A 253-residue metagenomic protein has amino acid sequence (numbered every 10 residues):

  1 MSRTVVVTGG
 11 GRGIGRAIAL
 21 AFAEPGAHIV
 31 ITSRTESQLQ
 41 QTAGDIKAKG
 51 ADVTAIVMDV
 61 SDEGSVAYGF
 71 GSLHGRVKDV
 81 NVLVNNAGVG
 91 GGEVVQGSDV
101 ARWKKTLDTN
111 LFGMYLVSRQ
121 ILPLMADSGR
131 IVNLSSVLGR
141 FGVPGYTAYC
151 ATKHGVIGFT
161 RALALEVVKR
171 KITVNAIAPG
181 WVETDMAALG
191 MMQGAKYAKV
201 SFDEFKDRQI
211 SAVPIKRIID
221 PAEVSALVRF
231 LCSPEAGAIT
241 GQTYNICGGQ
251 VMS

Functional and structural regions predicted by a protein language model:
G11-R12: Conserved glycine-rich cofactor-binding loop
E36-S37, V57-Y68, V100: The beta1-alpha1 cofactor-binding region of Rossmann-like NAD(H)/NADP(H)-dependent oxidoreductases
V94-V95, D99-L107, Q209: Substrate-binding pocket helix/loop in short-chain dehydrogenase/reductase
S118, T152, T160: Active-site helix of classical SDR
P123, L165-K169, G237: Alpha-helical segment proximal to the catalytic Tyr-Lys
S136: Residue(s) in the substrate-gating loop at a strand-loop-helix junction that position the organic substrate next
F141, R217, R229, T240-S253: Short C-terminal tail/terminal secondary-structure segment of NAD(P)H-dependent dehydrogenase/reductase domains
